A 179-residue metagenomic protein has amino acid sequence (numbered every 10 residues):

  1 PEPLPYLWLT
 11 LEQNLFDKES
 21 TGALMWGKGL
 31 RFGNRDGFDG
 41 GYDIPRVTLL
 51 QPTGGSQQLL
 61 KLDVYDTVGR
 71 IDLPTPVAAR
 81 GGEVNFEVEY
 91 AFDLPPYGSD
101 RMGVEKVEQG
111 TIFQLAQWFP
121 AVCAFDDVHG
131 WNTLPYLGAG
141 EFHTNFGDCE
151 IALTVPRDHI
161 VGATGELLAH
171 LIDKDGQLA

Functional and structural regions predicted by a protein language model:
P1-G22, R31-G33: Ligand-binding face of N-terminal immunoglobulin V-set domains in extracellular IgSF glycoproteins
E2-Y6, Y42, D66-V68, F146-D148: Extracytoplasmic
P5-E12, A23-W26, G103, E166-I172: Short Gly/aromatic-enriched secondary-structure transition segments
Q13-A23, H159-A163, D175: Short aromatic-acidic-glycine turn motif
R31-R46, L50-P52, K61, D72 (+1 more regions): Extended, low-hydrophobicity, Ser/Thr/Pro/Gly-biased non-transmembrane segments
T67-I71, G82-V84: Short strand-edge motifs at loop-to-beta-strand transitions and within beta-strands of extracellular beta-rich domains
L73-V77: Short, flexible loop/turn segments at beta-strand junctions in immunoglobulin-like and fibronectin type III
A78-V88: Short Pro-Gly-centered flexible turn/kink motifs
